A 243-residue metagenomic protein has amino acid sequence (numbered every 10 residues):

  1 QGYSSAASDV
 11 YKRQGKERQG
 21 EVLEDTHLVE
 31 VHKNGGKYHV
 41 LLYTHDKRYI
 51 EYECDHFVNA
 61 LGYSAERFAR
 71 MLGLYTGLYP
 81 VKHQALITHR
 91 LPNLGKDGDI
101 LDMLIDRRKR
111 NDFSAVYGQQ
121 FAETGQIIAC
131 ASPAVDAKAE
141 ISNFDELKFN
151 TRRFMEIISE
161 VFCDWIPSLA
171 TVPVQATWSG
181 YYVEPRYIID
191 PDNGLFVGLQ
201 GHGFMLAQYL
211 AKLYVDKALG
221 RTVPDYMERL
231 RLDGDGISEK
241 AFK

Functional and structural regions predicted by a protein language model:
Q1-Q14: Single conserved hydrophobic/aromatic residue that forms the stacking wall/gate of nucleotide- or nucleobase-binding
E21-Y38: A conserved short coil-to-beta-strand element within the FAD-binding core of flavoproteins
G36-V40, D99-D102: Short, hydrophobic/aromatic-rich segments at coil-to-beta transitions
D46-H56: Core beta-strand elements of the Rossmann-like FAD/NAD(P) dinucleotide-binding domain in flavoenzyme oxidoreductases
N59-G73: Flavin (primarily FAD) binding-site architecture
L78-T88: Acidic, glycine-rich loop-and-beta core segments that form the ion-binding/anion-interacting portion of active sites
L94-D192: Active-site lid/adjacent beta-loop-alpha segment flanking the redox-cofactor pocket in flavoenzymes
S159-K243: C-terminal catalytic lobe of FAD-dependent flavoproteins
